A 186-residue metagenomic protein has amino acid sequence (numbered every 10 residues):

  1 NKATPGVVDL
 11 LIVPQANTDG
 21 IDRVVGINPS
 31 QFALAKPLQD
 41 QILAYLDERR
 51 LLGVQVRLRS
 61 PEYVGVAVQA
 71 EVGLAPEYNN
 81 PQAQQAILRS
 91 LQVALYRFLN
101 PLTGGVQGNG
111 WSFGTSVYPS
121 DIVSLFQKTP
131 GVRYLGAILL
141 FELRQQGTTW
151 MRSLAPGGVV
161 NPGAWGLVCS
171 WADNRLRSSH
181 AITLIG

Functional and structural regions predicted by a protein language model:
N1-G186: Acidic, low-complexity glycine/serine/threonine-rich segments
